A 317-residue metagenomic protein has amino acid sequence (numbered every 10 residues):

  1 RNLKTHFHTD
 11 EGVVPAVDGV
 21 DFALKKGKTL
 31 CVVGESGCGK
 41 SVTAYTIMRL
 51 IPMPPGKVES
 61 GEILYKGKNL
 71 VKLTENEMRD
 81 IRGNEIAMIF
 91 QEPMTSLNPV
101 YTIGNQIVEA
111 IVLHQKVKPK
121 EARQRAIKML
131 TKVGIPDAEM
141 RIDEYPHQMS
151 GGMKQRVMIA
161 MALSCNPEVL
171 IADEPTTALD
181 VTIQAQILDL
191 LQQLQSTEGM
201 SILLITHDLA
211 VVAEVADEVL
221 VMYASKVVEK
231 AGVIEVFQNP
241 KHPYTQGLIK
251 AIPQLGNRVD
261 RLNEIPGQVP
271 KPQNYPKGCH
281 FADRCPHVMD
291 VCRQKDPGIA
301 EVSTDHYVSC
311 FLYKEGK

Functional and structural regions predicted by a protein language model:
V33-G34: The feature captures the beta-strand-to-loop junction immediately N-terminal to the Walker
V58-N69: Conserved ABC transporter NBD signature motif
K116, K120-I135, E139-D143, Q238 (+1 more regions): ABC ATPase nucleotide-binding domain helical subdomain, centered on the C-loop/LSGGQ "ABC signature"
P136-E139, K230-K317: Short catalytic/signature loops enriched in Gly
S164-E168: A short, proline-enriched helix->beta-strand linker immediately N-terminal to the Walker B motif in ABC-type P-loop
I171, P175, L179-D260: P-loop NTP-binding/switch modules centered on Walker-like glycine-rich loops
